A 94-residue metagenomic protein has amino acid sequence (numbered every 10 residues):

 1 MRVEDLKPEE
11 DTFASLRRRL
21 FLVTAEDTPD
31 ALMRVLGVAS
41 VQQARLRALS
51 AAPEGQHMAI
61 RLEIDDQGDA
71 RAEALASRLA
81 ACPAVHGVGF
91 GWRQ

Functional and structural regions predicted by a protein language model:
R2-Q94: A conserved regulatory-domain signal marking ACT and ACT-like small-molecule sensing domains and adjacent regulatory
